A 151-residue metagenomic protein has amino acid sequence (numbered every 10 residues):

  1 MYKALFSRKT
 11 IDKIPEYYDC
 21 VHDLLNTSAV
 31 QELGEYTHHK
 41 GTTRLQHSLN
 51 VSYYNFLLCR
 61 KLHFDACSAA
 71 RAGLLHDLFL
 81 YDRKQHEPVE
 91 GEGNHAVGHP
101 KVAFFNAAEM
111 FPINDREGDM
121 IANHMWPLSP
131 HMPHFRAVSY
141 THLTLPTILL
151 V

Functional and structural regions predicted by a protein language model:
M1-H86, E90-E92: Acidic/His-rich, divalent-metal-binding segments that scaffold phosphate/diphosphate chemistry
H47, H76, H95, H99-P100 (+2 more regions): Histidine-centered active-site/metal-ligand motif
S52-Y54, G98-A108: An active-site-proximal "capping" alpha-helix that borders the catalytic cofactor pocket
F64-L75, R116-M120, H134-Y140: Alpha-helical scaffolds flanking conserved acidic
L78-P88, M125-Y140: Short amphipathic alpha-helical segments at helix boundaries and their inter-helical linkers
A107, P112-R136: Metalloprotease/metallohydrolase-associated module, dominated by Zn2+-dependent proteases
T141-T147: Conserved small/polar residues in nucleotide/adenosyl-binding loops
